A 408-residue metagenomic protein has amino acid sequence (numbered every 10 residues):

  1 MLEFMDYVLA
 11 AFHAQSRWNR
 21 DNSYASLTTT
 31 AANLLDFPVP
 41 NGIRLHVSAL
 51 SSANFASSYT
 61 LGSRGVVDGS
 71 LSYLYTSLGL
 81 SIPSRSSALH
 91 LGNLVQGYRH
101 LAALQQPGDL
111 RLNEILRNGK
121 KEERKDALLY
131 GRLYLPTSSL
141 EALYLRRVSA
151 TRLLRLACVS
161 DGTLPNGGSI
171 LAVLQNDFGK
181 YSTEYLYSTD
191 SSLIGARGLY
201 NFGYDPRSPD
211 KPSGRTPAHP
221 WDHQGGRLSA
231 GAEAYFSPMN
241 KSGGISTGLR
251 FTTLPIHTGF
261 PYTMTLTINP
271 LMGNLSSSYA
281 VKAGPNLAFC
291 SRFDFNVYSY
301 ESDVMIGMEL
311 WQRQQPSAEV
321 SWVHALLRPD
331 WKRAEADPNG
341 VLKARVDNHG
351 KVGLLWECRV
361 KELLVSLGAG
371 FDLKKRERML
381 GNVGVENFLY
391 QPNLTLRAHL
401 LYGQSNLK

Functional and structural regions predicted by a protein language model:
M1-T163, G167-A172, G179: Transmembrane beta-barrel domains of Gram-negative outer membranes and organellar outer membranes
Y73, A142-R146, A172-N176, Y185 (+8 more regions): Residues on the lipid-exposed face of transmembrane beta-strands in outer-membrane beta-barrel proteins
E123, V148-A150, Q175-K180, Y187-T189 (+10 more regions): Outer-membrane beta-barrel strand-turn architecture
A127-L133, L153-D161, Y181-Y187, A230-F236 (+4 more regions): Transmembrane beta-strand segments that form the barrel wall of outer-membrane beta-barrel proteins
T151-R155, F178-T183, D205-S208, L228 (+7 more regions): Repeated loop/turn-to-beta-strand initiation elements of outer-membrane beta-barrel proteins
N166-G168, A172-Y262: Solenoidal tandem-repeat scaffolds enriched in leucines and small polar residues
T247, I306-M308, R378-K408: Outer-membrane beta-barrel "beta-signal"
T267-N269, S278-A280, N286, C290-K361 (+4 more regions): Outer membrane beta-barrel transmembrane domains
